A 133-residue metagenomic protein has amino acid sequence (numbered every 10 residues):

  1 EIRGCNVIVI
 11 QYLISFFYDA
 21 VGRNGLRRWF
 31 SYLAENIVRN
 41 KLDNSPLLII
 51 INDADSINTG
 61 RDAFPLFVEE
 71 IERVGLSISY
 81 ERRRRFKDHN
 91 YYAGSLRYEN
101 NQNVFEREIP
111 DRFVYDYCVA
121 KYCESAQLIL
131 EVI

Functional and structural regions predicted by a protein language model:
E1-I133: Domain-level detector for long C-terminal conserved domains
